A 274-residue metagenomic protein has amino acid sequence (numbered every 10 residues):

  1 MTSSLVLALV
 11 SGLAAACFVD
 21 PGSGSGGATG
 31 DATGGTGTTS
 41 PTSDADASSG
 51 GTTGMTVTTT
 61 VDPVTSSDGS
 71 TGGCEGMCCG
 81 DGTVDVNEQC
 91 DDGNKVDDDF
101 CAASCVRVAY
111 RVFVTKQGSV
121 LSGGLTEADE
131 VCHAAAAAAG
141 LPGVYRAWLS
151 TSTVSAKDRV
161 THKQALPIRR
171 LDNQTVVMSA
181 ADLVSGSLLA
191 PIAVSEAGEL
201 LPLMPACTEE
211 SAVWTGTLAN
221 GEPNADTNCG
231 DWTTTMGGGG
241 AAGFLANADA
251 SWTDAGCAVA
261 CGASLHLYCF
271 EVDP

Functional and structural regions predicted by a protein language model:
M1-A15: Sec-dependent bacterial lipoprotein signal peptides
S11, F18-P21, V108-Y110, P274: N-terminal targeting leaders of exported, membrane, and organelle-targeted proteins
L13-C79: Ser/Thr-rich, Pro/Gly/Ala-heavy low-complexity intrinsically disordered linkers and tails of secreted extracellular
C17, S25, T29, C79 (+6 more regions): Functionally engaged cysteine thiol sites
M55-V57, V64, G72-V108: Cysteine-rich modules of extracellular adhesion/ECM and protease-associated proteins
V106-P274: Secreted/extracellular ectodomain signature
